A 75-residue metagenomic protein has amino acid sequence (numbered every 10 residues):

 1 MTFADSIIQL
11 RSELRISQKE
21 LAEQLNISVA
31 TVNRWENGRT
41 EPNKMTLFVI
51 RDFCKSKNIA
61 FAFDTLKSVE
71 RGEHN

Functional and structural regions predicted by a protein language model:
M1-E13, R51: A short, Lys/Arg-rich alpha-helix, primarily the initiator
S6, T31-R34, T46: Residue-level recognition of specific faces of alpha-helices
I8, S12, N26, N37-R39: Residue-level detection of the helix-turn-helix DNA-binding "recognition helix"
R15-R34: Short alpha-helical DNA-recognition segment
R39-D52: Short, basic-rich loop-to-helix N-cap that marks the start of a DNA-contacting helix
K44-M45, N58-N75: Short, charged recognition helix plus adjacent turn of helix-turn-helix-like nucleic-acid-binding domains
